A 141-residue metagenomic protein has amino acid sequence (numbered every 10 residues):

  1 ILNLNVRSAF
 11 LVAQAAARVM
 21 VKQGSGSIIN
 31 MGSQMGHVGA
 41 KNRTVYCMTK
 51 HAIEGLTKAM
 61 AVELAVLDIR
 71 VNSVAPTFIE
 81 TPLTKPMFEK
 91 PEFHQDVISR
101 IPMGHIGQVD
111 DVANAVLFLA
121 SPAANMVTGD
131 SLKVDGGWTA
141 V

Functional and structural regions predicted by a protein language model:
F10-A13, I69, H105-V134, T139: C-terminal substrate-recognition "lid" of short-chain dehydrogenase/reductases
A13, T49, T57: Active-site helix of classical SDR
A15-S27: A short helix-coil junction within the Rossmann-fold of NAD(P)-dependent oxidoreductases
R18, V62-V66, N125: Alpha-helical segment proximal to the catalytic Tyr-Lys
S33: Residue(s) in the substrate-gating loop at a strand-loop-helix junction that position the organic substrate next
H37, E54, V71, A75-P86 (+1 more regions): Short, flexible catalytic-loop segment of classical short-chain dehydrogenase/reductase
V38-T44, V66-L67, G104, P122: Active-site loop immediately N-terminal to the catalytic Tyr-X3-Lys motif of short-chain dehydrogenase/reductase
